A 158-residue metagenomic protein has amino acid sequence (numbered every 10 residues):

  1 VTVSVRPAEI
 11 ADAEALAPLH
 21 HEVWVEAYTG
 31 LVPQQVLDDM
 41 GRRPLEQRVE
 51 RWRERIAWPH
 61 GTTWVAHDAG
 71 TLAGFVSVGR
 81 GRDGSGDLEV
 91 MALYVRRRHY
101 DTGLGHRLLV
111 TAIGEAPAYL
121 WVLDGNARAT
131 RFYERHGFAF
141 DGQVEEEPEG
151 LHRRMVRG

Functional and structural regions predicted by a protein language model:
V1-S4, G158: Actinobacteria-biased recognition of intrinsically disordered, low-complexity terminal regions
V3, P7-I10, P18-Y100, H106-T111 (+1 more regions): Acetyl-CoA-dependent GNAT
E9-D12, N126: Acidic/polar helix N-cap motif
A15, T111, R131-F132: Structural preference for long, well-ordered alpha-helical segments within the folded cores of structured domains
W64-A66, R153-G158: Short beta-strand element of the conserved SAM-dependent methyltransferase core
T102, H106-R107, G125-R153: Conserved active-site alpha-helix within GNAT-family acetyltransferase domains
G114-G125: Conserved GNAT acetyl-CoA-binding A-motif
